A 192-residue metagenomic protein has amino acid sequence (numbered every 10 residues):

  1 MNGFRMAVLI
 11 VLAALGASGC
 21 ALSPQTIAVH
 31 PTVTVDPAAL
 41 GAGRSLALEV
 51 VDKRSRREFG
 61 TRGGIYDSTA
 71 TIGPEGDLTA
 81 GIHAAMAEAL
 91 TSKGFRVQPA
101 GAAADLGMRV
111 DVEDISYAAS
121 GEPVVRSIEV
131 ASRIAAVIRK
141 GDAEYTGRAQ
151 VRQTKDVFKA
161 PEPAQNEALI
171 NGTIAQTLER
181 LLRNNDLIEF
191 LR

Functional and structural regions predicted by a protein language model:
M1-C20: Sec-dependent bacterial lipoprotein signal peptides
C20-A80, D186-R192: A structural "domain/chain start" motif
A21-H30, K93-T146, K155-V157: Surface-exposed short loop/turn segments
G63-D77, G141-L191: Short secondary-structure boundary motifs at beta->alpha junctions and helix caps
I72-Q98: Mid-chain, structured segments of secreted extracytoplasmic proteins
A87-F95, Y117, L178-L187: Sec-exported extracytoplasmic/periplasmic mature domains
